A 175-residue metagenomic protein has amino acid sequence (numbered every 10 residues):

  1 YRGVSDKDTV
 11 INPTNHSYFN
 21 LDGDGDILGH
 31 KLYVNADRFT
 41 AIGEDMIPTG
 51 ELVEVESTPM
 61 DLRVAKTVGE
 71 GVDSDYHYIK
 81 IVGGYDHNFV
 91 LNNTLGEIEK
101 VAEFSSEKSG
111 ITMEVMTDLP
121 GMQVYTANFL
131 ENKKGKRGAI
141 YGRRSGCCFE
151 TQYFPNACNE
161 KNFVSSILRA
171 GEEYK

Functional and structural regions predicted by a protein language model:
R2-K175: An exposed, glycine/acidic-rich loop-and-rim segment of catalytic or binding clefts
